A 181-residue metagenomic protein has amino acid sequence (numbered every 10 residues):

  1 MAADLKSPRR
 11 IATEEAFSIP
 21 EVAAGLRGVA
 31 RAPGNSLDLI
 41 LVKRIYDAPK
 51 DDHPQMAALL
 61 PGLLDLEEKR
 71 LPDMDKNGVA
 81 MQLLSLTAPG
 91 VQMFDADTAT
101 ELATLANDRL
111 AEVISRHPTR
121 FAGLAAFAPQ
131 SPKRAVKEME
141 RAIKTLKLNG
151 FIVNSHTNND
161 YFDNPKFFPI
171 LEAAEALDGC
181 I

Functional and structural regions predicted by a protein language model:
M1-I181: Helix-coil boundary/capping segments in enzymes
